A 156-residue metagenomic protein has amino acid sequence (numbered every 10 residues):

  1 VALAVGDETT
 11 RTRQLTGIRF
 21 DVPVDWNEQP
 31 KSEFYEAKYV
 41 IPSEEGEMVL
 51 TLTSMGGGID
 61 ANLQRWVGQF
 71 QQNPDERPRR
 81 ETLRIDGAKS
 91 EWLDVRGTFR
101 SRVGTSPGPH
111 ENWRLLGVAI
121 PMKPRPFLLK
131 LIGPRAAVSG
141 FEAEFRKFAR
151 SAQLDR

Functional and structural regions predicted by a protein language model:
V1-R19: N-terminal low-complexity, Pro/Thr/Ser-rich intrinsically disordered segments that act as propeptides or flexible
E8-T10, F34-A37, D86-D94: Short, hydrophobic/aromatic-rich segments at coil-to-beta transitions
T16-Q72: Secretory pathway targeting signatures of secreted, lumenal, and periplasmic proteins
I18, P23-W26, P124-R156: Surface-exposed amphipathic alpha-helical segments
P23, L52-M55, D94-R96, M122 (+1 more regions): Active-site-proximal beta-strand/loop segments in catalytic clefts of secreted hydrolases
G56-G58, G97-S101, P126, P134-V138: Solvent-exposed loop/turn segments at secondary-structure junctions within structured extracellular/periplasmic domains
N62, V103-G104, V138-A143: A short, polar/proline- and glycine-enriched secondary-structure boundary/capping micro-motif
Q64-P121: Signature of long, low-cysteine stretches enriched in small and polar/charged residues
